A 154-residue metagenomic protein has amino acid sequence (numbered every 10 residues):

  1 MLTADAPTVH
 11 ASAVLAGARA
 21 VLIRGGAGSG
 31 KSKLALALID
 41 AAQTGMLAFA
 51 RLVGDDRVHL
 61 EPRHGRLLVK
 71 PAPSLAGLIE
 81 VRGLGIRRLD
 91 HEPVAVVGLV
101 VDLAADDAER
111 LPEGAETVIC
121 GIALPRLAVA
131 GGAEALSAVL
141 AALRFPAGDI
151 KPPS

Functional and structural regions predicted by a protein language model:
M1-R24: Extreme N-terminal, non-catalytic leader segments that precede Walker-type/kinase nucleotide-binding cores
D5-P7, V53, R110: Short solvent-exposed loop/turn micro-motifs enriched in small/polar/acidic residues
S12-A16, L60-E61, A115-I119: Short acidic-hydrophobic surface loop/beta-edge motif
A18-T44: Glycine-rich phosphate-binding P-loop
R24-G30, A72-L75, G131: A short, sequence-level motif marking secondary-structure junctions
G45-L99, L103: Conserved nucleotide-sensing/catalytic segment adjacent to the nucleotide-binding pocket in NTP-handling enzymes
P93-S154: Conserved NTP phosphate-binding and transfer environment spanning the P-loop NTPase/kinase superfamily
